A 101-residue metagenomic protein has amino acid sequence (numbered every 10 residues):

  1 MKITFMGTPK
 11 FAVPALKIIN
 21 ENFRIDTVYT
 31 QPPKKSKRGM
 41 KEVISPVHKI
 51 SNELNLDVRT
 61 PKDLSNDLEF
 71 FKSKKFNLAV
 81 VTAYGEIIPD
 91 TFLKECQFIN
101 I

Functional and structural regions predicted by a protein language model:
M1-I101: One-carbon transfer enzymes
